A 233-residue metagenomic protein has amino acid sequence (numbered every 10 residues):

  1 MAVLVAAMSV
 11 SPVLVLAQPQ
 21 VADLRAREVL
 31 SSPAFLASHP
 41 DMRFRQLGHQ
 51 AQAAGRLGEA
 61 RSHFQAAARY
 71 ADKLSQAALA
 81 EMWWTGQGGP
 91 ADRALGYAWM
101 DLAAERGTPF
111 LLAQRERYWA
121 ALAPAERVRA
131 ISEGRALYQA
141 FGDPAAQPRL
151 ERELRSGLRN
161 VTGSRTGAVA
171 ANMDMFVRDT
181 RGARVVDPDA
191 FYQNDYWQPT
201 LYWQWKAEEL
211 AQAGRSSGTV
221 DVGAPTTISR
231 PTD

Functional and structural regions predicted by a protein language model:
M1-P19: Gram-negative bacterial Sec-dependent N-terminal signal peptides
A17-S32, M42, L112, L122-D233: Extracytoplasmic and endomembrane cell-envelope/extracellular-matrix remodeling and assembly machinery
L36-D41, A51-R56, R69-Q76, T85-Q87 (+3 more regions): Short helix-capping/linker turns of helical repeat alpha-solenoids
A80-P90, W119-A123: Short coil/turn linking the two alpha-helices of tandem helical-hairpin repeats
